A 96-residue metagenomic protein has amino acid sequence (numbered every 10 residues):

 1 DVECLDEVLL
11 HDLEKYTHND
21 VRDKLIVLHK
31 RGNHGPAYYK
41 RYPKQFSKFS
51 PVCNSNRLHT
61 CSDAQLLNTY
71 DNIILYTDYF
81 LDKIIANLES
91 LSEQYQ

Functional and structural regions predicted by a protein language model:
D1-N54: Active-site-proximal alpha/beta segments of enzymes that process anionic O-linked groups
C4-D12, D20, Q65, T69 (+1 more regions): Soluble or luminal CAZymes and related metallo-dependent hydrolases
D6-L9, H18-N19, S62, N87 (+1 more regions): Serine/threonine-rich low-complexity intrinsically disordered regions
Q45, Q65, Q94-Q96: Residue-identity detector for glutamine
S55-L66: Short glycine/proline-rich turn/loop motifs
N72-Q96: Metal-dependent active-site segment of extracytoplasmic phospho-/sulfohydrolases and closely related
